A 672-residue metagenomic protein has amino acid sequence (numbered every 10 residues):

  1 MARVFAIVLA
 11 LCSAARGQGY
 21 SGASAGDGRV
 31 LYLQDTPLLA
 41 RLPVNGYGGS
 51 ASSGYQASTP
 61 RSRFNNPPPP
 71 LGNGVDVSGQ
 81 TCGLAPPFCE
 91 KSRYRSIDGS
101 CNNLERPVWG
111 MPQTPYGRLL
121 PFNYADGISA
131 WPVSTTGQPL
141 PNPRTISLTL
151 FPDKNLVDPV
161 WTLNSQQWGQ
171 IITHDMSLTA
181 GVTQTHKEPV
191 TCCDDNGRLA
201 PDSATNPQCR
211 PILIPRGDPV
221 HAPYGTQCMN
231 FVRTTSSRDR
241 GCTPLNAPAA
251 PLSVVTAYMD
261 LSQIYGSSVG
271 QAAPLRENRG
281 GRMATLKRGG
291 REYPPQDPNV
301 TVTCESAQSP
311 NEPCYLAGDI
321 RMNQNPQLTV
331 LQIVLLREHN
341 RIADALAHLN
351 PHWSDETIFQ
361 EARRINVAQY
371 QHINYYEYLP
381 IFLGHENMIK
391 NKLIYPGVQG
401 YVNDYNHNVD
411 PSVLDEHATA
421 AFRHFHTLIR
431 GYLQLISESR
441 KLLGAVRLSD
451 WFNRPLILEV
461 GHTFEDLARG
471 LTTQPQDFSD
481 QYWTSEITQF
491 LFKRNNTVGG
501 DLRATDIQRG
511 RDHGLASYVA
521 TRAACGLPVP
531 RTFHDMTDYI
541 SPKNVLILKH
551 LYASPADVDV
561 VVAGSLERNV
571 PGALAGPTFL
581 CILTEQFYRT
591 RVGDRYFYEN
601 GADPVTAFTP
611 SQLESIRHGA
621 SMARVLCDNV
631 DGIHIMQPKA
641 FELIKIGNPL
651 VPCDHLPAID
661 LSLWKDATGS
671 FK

Functional and structural regions predicted by a protein language model:
M1-G17: Cleavable N-terminal signal peptides of Sec/SRP-targeted secreted and luminal proteins
G17-R341, A345, E361-A504, Q508 (+6 more regions): N-terminal accessory/cap region of cofactor-dependent oxidoreductases and related radical enzymes
H348-N350: Metallocofactor- and cofactor-centric catalytic cores in central/energy metabolism, strongly enriched
S354: Acidic, glycine-enriched active-site microenvironments
